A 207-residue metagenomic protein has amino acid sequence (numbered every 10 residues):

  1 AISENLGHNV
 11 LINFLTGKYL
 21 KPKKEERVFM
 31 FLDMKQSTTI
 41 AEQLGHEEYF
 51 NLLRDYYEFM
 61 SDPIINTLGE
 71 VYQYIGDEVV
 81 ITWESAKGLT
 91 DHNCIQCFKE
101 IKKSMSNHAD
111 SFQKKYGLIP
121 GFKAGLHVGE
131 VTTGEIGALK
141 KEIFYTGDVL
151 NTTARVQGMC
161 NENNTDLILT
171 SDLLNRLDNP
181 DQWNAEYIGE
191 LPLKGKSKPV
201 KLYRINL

Functional and structural regions predicted by a protein language model:
A1-E25: Regulatory cytosolic signal-relay segments
P22-N93: Catalytic NTP-binding/metal-coordinating core of nucleotidyl cyclase/transferase enzymes
K35, E130-V131, D172: Alpha-helix/helix-capping structural signal
L44-E47, L139-I143: Short glycine-enriched, charge-decorated loop/helix-capping segments at active-site entrances that position
R54-L68, S85-A124, V128, D148-N161 (+1 more regions): Alpha-helical scaffold within the catalytic cores of cyclic-nucleotide enzymes
I75-G76, K114-K123, D166-L173: Acidic/histidine metal-binding catalytic segments
T82, T132-I136: Short acidic/His/Gly/Ser-rich catalytic and metal-binding motifs that mark active-site loops of diverse hydrolases
E162-L207: Cytosolic regulatory/linker segments at or just downstream of nucleotide-handling modules in signal-transduction
